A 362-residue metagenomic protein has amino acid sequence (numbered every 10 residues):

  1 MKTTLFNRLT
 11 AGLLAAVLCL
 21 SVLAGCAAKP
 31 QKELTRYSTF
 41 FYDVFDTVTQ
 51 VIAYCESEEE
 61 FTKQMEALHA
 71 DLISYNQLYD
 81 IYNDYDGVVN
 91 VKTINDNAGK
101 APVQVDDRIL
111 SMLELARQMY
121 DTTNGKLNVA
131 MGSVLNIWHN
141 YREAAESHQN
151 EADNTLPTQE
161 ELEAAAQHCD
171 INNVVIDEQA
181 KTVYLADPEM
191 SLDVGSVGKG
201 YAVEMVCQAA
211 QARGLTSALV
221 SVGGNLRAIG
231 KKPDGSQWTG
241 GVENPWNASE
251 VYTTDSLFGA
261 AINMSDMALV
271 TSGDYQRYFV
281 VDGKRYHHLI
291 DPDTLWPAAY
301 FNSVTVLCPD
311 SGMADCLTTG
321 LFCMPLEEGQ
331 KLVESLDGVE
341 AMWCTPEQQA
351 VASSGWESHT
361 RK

Functional and structural regions predicted by a protein language model:
K2-A15, C19-K362: Mature catalytic core of soluble alpha/beta enzymes
